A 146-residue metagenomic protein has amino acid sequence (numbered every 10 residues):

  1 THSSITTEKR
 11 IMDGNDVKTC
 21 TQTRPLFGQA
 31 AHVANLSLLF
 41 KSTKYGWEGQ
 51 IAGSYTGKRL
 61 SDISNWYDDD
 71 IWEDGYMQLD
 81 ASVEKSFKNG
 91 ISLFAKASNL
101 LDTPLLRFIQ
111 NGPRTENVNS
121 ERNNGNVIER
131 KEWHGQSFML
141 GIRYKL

Functional and structural regions predicted by a protein language model:
T1-L60: Gram-negative outer-membrane beta-barrel transporters
N15-P25, N65-D70, D80, G125-R130: Extracellular loop and loop/strand-boundary signature of outer-membrane beta-barrel proteins
D16, I71-E73, T115-N119: Short, intrinsically disordered/low-complexity patches at protein termini and at juxtamembrane boundaries
F27-G28, M77, L101-D102: Generic, ordered loop/turn and secondary-structure boundary motif
Q29, S42, D74, S86-K88 (+1 more regions): Surface-exposed coil/turn segments at beta-strand junctions on protein surfaces, enriched
A30-A34, G75-L79, H134-F138: Residues that define the transmembrane beta-barrel architecture of outer-membrane proteins
L36, W47-I51, A81, L93-A95 (+1 more regions): Transmembrane beta-strands of outer-membrane beta-barrel proteins
Y55-I63, K85-L146: C-terminal beta-signal and adjacent terminal beta-strands/loops of Gram-negative outer-membrane beta-barrel proteins
